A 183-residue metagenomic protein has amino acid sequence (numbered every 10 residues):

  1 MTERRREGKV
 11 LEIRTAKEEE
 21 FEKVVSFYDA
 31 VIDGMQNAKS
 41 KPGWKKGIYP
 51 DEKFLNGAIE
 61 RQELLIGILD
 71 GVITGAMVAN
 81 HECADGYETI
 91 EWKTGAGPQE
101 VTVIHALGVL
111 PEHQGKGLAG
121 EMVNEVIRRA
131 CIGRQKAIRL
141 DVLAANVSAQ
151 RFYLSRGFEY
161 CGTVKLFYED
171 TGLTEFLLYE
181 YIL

Functional and structural regions predicted by a protein language model:
E12, I32-K53: Conserved GNAT-fold acetyl-CoA-binding loop/helix
E12-S26: A short beta-loop-alpha structural element at the N-terminal edge of CoA-dependent acyl/N-acetyltransferase catalytic
K53-I66, E82-G86, V103: A short helix-loop-beta-strand connector motif used in the catalytic cores of GNAT acetyltransferases and, in some
E63-M77: Conserved beta-hairpin
V78-A106, Q114, F167-D170: Conserved acyl-donor/pantetheine-binding loop and adjacent beta-alpha core of acyl/acetyltransferases and related
V109, G115-R128, R151, S155: Conserved acetyl-CoA-binding loop-helix of GNAT-fold acetyltransferases
V123, A130-D141: Conserved GNAT acetyl-CoA-binding A-motif
L143-V147, S155-R156, L166-L183: C-terminal "cap" of GNAT-fold acetyltransferases
